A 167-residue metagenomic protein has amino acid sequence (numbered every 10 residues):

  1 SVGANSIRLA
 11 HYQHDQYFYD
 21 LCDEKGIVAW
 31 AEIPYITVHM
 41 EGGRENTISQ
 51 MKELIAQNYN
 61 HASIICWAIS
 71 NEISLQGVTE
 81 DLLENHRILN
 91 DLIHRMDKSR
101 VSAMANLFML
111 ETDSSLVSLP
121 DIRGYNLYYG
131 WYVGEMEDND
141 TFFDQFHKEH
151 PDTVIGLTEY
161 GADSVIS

Functional and structural regions predicted by a protein language model:
G3: Phosphate-binding active sites in nucleotide-utilizing proteins
S6-S167: Substrate-binding/catalytic cleft of secreted carbohydrate-active enzymes, primarily glycoside hydrolases
